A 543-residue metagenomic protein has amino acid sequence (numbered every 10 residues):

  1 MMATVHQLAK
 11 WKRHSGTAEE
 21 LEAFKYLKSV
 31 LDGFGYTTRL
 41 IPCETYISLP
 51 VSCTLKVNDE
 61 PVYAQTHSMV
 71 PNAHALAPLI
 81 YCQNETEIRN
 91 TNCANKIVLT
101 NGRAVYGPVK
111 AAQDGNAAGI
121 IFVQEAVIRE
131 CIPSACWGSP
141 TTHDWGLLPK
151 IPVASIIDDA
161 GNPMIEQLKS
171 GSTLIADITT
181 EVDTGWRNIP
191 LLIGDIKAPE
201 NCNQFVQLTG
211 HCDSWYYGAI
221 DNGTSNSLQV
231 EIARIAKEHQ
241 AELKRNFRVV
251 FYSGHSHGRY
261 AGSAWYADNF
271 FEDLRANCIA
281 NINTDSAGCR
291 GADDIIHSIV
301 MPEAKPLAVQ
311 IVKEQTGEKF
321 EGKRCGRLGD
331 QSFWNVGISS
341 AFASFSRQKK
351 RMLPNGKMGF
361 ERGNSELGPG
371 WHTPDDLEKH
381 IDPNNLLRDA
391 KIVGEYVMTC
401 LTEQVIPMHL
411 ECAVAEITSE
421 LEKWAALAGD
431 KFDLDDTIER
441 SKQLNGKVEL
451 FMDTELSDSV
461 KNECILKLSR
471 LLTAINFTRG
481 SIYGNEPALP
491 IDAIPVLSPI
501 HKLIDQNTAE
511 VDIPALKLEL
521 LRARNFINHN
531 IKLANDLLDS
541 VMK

Functional and structural regions predicted by a protein language model:
M1-E19, K28-T37, K96-N101, G119 (+2 more regions): Catalytic-core environment of secreted peptidases
A3-A94: Noncatalytic luminal/extracellular "stalk/propeptide" segments of secretory-pathway proteins
A9-A18, T37, T66, Y81 (+8 more regions): Second-shell loop/turn segments in exported
V57-E87, P140-I220, E231-A241: Soluble metallo-hydrolase cores and metallopeptidase-like ectodomains found primarily in the secretory/periplasmic
A64-P152, T316-K319: Extracellular/luminal Protease-associated
S214-E303, D330, M408-E411: Acidic/histidine-rich catalytic neighborhood of metal-dependent amide-processing enzymes
R290-A415, R470-S481, N485-A488: Active-site-adjacent substrate-binding region of metalloamidase/peptidase-like peptide-processing proteins
L387-K543: C-terminal non-catalytic alpha-helical accessory regions
